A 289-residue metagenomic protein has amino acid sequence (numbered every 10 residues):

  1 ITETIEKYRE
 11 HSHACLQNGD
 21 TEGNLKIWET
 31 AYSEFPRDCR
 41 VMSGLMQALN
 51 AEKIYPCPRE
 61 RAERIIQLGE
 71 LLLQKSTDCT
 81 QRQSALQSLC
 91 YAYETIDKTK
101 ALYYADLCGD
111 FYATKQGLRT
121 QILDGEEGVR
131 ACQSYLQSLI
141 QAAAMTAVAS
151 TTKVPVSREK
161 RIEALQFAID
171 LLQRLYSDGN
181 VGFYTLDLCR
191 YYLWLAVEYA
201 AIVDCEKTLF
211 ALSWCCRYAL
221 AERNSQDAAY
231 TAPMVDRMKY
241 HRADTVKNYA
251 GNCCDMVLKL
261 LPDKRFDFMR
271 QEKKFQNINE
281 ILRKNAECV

Functional and structural regions predicted by a protein language model:
I1-T4, I278: Short C-terminal boundary/hinge segments that cap the last helix of small helical domains
E3-H13, F35-I54, T77-I96, D106-E126 (+4 more regions): Amphipathic alpha-helical repeat scaffolds of TPR domains
H11-A14, D178-N180: A ubiquitous short alpha-helical element
A14-W28, I54-E70, Y91-L107, R119-R130 (+1 more regions): Helix-turn-helix repeat elements of alpha-solenoid scaffolds
N18, E34, K75, D263 (+1 more regions): Surface-exposed polar/charged interaction patches
N24, A31, I65-C79, C108-G109 (+6 more regions): Alpha-helical solenoid scaffolds that mediate protein-protein interactions, centered on TPR/SEL1-like repeats but also
Q87-T114, K207, E272, I278-V289: A short, hydrophobic/aromatic-rich structural module that often spans a beta strand with its adjoining loop
A142-E272, N277, I281-V289: Alpha-helical protein-protein interaction modules
